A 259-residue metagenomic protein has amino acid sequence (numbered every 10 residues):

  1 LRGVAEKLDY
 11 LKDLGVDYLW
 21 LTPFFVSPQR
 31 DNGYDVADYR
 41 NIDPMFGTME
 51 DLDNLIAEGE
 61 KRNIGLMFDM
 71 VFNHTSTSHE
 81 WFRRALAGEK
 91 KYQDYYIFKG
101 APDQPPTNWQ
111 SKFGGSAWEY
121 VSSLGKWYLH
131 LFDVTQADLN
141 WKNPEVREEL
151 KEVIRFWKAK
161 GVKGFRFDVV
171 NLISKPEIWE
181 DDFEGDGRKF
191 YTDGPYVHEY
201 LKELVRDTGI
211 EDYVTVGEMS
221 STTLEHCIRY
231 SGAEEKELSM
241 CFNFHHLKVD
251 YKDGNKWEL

Functional and structural regions predicted by a protein language model:
L1-R155, A159, L172-T223, A233: Acidic/aromatic-lined carbohydrate-recognition and catalytic surfaces of CAZymes acting on diverse glycans
L19, F165-F167: Hydrophobic residues within beta-strands of alpha/beta enzymes
E211, M219-L259: Noncatalytic carbohydrate-binding groove/subsite architecture in carbohydrate-active enzymes
